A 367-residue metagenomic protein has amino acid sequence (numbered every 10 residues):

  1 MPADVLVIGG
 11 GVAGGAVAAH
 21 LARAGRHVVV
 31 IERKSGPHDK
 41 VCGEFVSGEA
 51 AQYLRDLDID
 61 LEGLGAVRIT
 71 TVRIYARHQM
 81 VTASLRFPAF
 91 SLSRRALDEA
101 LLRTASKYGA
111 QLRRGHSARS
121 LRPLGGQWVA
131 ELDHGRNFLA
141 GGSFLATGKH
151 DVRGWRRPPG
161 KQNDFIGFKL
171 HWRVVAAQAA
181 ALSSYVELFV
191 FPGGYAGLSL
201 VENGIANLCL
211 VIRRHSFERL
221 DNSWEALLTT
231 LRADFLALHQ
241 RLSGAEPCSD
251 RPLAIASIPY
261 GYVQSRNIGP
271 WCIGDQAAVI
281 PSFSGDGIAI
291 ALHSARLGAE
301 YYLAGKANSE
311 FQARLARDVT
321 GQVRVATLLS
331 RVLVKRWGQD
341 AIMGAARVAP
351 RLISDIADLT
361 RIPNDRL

Functional and structural regions predicted by a protein language model:
M1-G11: Beta1/beta-strand and adjacent pyrophosphate-binding region of the FAD-binding site in flavoprotein oxidoreductases
I8, A22-C42: Glycine-rich FAD pyrophosphate-binding loop
G14-G15: N-terminal Rossmann-fold NAD(P) dinucleotide-binding loop
A50-L102: A conserved beta-strand/loop capping segment in the N-terminal third of enzymes that catalyze redox or closely related
T104-L238: Predominantly flavin-linked oxidoreductase catalytic cores and closely associated redox partners
N137, S216-Y301: FAD/FMN-dependent oxidoreductases across multiple families
E300-L367: C-terminal helical "tail/cap" subdomain of flavin- and related membrane-associated enzymes
